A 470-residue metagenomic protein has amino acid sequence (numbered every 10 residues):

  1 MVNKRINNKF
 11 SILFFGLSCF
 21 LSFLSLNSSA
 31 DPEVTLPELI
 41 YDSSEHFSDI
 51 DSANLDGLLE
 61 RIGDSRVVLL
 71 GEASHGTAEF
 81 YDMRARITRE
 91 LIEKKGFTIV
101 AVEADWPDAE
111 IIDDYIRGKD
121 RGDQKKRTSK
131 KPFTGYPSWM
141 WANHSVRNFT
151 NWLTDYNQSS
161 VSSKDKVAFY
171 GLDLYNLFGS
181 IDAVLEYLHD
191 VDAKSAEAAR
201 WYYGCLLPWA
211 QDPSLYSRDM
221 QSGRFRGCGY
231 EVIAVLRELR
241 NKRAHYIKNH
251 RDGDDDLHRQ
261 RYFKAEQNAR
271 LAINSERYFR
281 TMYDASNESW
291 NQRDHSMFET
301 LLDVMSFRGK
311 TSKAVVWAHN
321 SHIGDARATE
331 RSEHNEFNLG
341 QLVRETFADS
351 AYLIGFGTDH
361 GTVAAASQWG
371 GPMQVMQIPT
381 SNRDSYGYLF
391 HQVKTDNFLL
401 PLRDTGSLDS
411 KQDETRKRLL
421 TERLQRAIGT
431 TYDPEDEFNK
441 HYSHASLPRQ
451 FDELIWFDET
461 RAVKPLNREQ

Functional and structural regions predicted by a protein language model:
M1-N8: N-terminal secretory signal peptides that target proteins for export/translocation
I12-F23: Bacterial N-terminal signal peptides
L26-A30: Sec/Tat signal peptide C-region and signal peptidase I cleavage site
D31-Q470: Structured catalytic-domain cores with a bias toward divalent-metal coordination
